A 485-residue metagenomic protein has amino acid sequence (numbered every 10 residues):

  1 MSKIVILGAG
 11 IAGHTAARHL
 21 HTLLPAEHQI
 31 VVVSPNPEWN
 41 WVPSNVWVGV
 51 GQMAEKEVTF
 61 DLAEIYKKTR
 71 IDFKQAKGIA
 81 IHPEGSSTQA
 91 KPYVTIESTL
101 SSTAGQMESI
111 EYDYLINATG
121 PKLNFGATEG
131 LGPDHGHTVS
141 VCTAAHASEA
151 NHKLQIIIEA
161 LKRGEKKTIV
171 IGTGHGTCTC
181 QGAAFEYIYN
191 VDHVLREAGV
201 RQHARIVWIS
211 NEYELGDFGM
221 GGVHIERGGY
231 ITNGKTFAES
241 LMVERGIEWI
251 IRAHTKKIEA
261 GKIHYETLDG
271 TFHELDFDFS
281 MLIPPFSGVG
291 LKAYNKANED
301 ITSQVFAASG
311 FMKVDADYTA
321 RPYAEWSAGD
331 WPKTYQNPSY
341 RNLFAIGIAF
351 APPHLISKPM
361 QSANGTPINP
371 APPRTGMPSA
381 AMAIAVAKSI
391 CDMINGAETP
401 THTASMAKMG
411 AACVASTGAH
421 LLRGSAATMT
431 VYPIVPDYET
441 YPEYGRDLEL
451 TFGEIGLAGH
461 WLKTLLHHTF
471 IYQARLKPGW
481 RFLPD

Functional and structural regions predicted by a protein language model:
S2-Q75, H175-G229, R481: Beta1-alpha1 glycine-rich phosphate/pyrophosphate-binding loop at the start of Rossmann-like nucleotide-binding domains
V31, T168-L195, V207-W208, D330 (+2 more regions): Active-site substrate-recognition segment that forms the wall of the catalytic cavity or substrate channel
V31-P35, Y112, I116, T168-G174 (+4 more regions): Extended hydrophobic secondary-structure segments that form protein cores and membrane-embedded regions
K68-V94, D192-D317, P322-Y323, E398-P400: A Rossmann-like FAD-binding core segment of flavoenzymes
K74-E186, N190-G199, M281: FAD-binding core/adjacent interface of flavoenzyme oxidoreductases
N124, P133-E165, I283-M377: FAD-site-proximal beta/loop scaffold in flavoenzymes
N151, Q155-R252, P372-A411: Rossmann-like dinucleotide-binding core of oxidoreductases
T375-P378, M382-D485: C-terminal, flexible cofactor-proximal segment of oxidoreductases
